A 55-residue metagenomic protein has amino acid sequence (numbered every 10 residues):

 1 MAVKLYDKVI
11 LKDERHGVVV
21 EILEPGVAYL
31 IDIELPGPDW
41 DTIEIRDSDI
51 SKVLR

Functional and structural regions predicted by a protein language model:
A2-R55: Basic/aromatic-rich interaction segments and small domains that mediate binding to polyanionic partners
